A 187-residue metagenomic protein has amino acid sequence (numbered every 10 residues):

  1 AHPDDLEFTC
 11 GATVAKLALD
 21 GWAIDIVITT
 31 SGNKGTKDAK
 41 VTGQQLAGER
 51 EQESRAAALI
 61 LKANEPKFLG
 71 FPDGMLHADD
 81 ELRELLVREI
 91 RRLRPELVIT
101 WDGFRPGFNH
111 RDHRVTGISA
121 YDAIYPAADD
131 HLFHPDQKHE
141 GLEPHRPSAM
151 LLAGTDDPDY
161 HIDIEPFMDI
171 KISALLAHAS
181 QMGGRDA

Functional and structural regions predicted by a protein language model:
A1-R94: Active-site rim/loop-helix segments in enzyme catalytic domains that contact anionic ligands
H77-A187: Metal-dependent de-N-acetylase/amidase catalytic core
